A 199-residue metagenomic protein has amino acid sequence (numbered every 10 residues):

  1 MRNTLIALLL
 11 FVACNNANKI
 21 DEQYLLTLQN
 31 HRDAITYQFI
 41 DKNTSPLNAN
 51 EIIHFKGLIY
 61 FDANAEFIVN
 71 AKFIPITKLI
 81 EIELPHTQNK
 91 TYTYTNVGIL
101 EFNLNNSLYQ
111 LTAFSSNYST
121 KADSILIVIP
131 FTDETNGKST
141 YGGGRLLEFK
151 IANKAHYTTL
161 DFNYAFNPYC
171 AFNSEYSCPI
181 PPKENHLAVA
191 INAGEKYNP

Functional and structural regions predicted by a protein language model:
M1-Q23: Bacterial Sec-dependent N-terminal signal peptides
A17-L79: Start-of-domain marker
N50-F55, Y60, I80-N96, Y157 (+1 more regions): Extracellular/lumen-exposed scaffold segments
N70-K72, N103-N105, T112-F114, T132 (+4 more regions): A structural detector for beta-sheet-dominated domains
L79-G143: Mid-length scaffold segments of soluble, non-membrane domains
L108-Q110, L146, Y157-T159, H186-A188: Well-ordered beta-strand positions in beta-sheet-rich domains
V128-Y157, D161-F166: Acidic, glycine-rich flexible loop segments
N136, A165-P199: Extended, aromatic/histidine-rich regions of cofactor-dependent oxidoreductases associated with respiratory
